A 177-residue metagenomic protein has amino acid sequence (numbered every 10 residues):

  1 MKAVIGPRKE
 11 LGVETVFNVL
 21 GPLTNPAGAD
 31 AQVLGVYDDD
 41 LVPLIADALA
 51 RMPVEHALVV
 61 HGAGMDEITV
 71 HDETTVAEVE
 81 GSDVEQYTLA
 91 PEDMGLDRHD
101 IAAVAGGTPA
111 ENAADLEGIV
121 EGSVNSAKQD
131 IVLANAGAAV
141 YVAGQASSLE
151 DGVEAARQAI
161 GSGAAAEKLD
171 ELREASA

Functional and structural regions predicted by a protein language model:
M1-A177: Glycine-rich anion-binding loops and their surrounding alpha/beta cores
